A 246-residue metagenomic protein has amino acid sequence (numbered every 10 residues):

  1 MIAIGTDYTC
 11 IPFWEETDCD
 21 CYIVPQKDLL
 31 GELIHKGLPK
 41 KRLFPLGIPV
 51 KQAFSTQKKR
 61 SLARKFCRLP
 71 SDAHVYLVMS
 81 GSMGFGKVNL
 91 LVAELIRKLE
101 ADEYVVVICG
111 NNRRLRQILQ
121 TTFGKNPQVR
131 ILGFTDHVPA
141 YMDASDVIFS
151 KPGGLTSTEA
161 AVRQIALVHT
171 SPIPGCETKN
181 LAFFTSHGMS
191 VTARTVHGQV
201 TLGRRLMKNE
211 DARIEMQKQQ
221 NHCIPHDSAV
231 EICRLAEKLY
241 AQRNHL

Functional and structural regions predicted by a protein language model:
D20-M83, N111-R114: A nucleotide-sugar donor-handling region in carbohydrate enzymes
K58-S61, L69-A144: Donor-nucleotide binding loops and adjacent catalytic segments primarily of GT-B fold Leloir glycosyltransferases
P139, S157-R163, A182: Short alpha-helical segment that forms part of, or immediately flanks, the ligand-binding pocket in carbohydrate-active
D143-P152: Acidic donor-binding loop of glycosyltransferase active sites
S145-D146, Q164-A166: A short alpha->beta transition loop at the rim of the catalytic pocket in nucleotide-sugar-dependent
H187-G188, T195-D211: C-terminal "capping" alpha-helix adjacent to the active site of nucleotide-linked donor transferases in cell-envelope
A212-H226: A short, well-ordered alpha-helix in the C-terminal region of glycosyltransferases
P225-L246: C-terminal alpha-helical cap of glycosyltransferases
